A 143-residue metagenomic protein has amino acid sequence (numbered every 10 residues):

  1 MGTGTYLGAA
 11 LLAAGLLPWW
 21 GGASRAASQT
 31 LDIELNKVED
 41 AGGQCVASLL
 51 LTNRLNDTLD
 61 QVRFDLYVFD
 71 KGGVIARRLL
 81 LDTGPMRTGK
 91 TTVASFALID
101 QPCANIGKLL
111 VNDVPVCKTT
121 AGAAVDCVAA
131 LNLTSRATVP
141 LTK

Functional and structural regions predicted by a protein language model:
G8-W19: Bacterial N-terminal signal peptides
R25-Q44, S48, A137-L141: Low-complexity, acidic Ser/Thr/Pro/Gly-rich terminal tails and inter-domain linkers that flank the onset of structured
L49-N56: Asparagine-centered strand-capping/turn motif at beta-strand->loop junctions
T58-Q61: Short acidic/proline- and small/hydrophobic-mixed sequence motifs that coincide with surface turns and coil-to-beta
F64-L66: Hydrophobic beta-strand segments
G72-N105: Intrinsically disordered, low-complexity Pro/Gly/Ser/Thr-rich segments with frequent PxxP/GP/PP motifs and embedded
D100-K143: Terminal connector regions
